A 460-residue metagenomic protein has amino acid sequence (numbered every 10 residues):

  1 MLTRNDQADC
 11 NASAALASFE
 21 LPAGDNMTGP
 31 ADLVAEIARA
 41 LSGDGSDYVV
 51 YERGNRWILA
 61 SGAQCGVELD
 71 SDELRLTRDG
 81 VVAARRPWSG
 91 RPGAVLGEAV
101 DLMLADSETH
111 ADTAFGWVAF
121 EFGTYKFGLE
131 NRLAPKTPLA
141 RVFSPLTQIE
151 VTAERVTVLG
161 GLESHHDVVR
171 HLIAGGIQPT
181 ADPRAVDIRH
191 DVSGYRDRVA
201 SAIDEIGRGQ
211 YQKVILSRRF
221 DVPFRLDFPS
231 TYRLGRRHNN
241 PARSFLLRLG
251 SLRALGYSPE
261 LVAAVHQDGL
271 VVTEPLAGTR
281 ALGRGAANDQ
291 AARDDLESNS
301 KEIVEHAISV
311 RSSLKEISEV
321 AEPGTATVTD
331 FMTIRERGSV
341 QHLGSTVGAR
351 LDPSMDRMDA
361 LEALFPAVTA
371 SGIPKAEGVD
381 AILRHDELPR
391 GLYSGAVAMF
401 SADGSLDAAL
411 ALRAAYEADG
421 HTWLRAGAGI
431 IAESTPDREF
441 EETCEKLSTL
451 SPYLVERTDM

Functional and structural regions predicted by a protein language model:
M1-D79, A84, P138, Q210 (+7 more regions): Extreme N-terminus nucleophile/cap motif
L2-A8, A12-S13, A17, M27 (+5 more regions): Cytosolic ligand/metal-binding cores
L2-N5, G80, A84, W88-P223 (+2 more regions): Non-catalytic accessory segments adjacent to catalytic cores
D25, R56-I58, E121-F127, V222-F224 (+8 more regions): Flexible loop/turn segments at secondary-structure boundaries
R53, I58-D70, V142-Q148, I215-V304 (+2 more regions): An anion-binding catalytic pocket shared by soluble metabolic enzymes
G116, I149, G209, A263 (+4 more regions): A residue-level signal for conserved active-site and pocket-lining positions in enzyme catalytic cores
G116-V118, S244-L247, R390-A398: A short glycine-rich, hydrophobically flanked beta-strand micro-motif that places a catalytic Asp/Glu for divalent metal
L343-M460: Conserved hydrophobic core element of enzyme catalytic domains
